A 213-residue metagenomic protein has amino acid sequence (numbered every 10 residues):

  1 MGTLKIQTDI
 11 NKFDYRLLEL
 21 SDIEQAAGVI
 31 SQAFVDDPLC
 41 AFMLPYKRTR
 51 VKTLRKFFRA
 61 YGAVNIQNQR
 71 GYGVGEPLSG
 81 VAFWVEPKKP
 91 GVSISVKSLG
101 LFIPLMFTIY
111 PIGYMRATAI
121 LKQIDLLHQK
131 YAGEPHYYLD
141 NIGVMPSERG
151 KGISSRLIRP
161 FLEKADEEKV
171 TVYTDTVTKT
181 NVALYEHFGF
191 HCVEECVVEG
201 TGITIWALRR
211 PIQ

Functional and structural regions predicted by a protein language model:
D14-G28: A short beta-loop-alpha structural element at the N-terminal edge of CoA-dependent acyl/N-acetyltransferase catalytic
K47-R70: Active-site rim helix/loop that mediates acceptor-substrate recognition in acyltransferases
Q67-W84: Conserved beta-hairpin
F83-G143, R149, E199-G200: Conserved acyl-donor/pantetheine-binding loop and adjacent beta-alpha core of acyl/acetyltransferases and related
P135-Y137, K164-V177: Conserved GNAT acetyl-CoA-binding A-motif
V144, G150-E163: Conserved acetyl-CoA-binding loop-helix of GNAT-fold acetyltransferases
S155, E167-K169, T178-E195: Conserved active-site alpha-helix within GNAT-family acetyltransferase domains
T174-K179, V198-Q213: C-terminal "cap" of GNAT-fold acetyltransferases
